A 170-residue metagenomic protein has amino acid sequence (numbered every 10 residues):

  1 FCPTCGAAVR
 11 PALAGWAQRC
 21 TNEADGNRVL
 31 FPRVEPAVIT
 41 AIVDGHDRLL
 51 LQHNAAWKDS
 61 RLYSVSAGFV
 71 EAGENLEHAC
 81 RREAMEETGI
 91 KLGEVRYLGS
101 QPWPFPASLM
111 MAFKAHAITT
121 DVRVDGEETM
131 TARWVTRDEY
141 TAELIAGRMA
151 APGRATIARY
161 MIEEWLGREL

Functional and structural regions predicted by a protein language model:
F1, G6-V9, A24-F31: Cys/His-rich microdomains that often coordinate metals
F1, R10, K58-Y63, D125-L170: Nudix hydrolase/Nudix homology domain
F1, W16-R19: The −1 position to Zn-ligating cysteines in a subset of zinc-ribbon hairpins
Q18-S64, F69-V70, K91-L92, R96 (+1 more regions): N-terminal strand-loop-strand
S66, C80, A84: Hydrophobic alpha-helical positions that pack around
E74-N75: Surface-exposed, charge/polar-rich loops and edge strands
Q101-G126: Active-site-adjacent beta-strand/loop module that shapes the phosphate/pyrophosphate-binding cleft
